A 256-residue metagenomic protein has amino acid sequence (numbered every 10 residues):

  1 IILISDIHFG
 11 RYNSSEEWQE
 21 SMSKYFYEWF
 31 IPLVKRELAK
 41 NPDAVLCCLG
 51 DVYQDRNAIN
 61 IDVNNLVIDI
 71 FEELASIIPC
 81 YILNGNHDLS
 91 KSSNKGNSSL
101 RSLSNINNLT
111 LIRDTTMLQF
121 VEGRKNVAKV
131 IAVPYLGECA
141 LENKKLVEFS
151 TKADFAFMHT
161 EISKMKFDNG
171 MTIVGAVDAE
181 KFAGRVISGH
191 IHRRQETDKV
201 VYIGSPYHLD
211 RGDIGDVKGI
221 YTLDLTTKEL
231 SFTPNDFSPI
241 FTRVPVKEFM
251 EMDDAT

Functional and structural regions predicted by a protein language model:
I1-I2: Extreme N-terminal starter segment of soluble prokaryotic enzymes
D6, G50-D51, G85-N86, H159 (+2 more regions): Active-site glycine-centered loops adjacent to acidic/histidine catalytic or metal-binding residues that shape
I7, N13-F120, A179, A183: Core catalytic region of metal-dependent phosphoesterases/phosphodiesterases, especially metallo-beta-lactamase-like
F9, Q54, I162, R193: Short active-site segment of divalent metal-dependent hydrolases/proteases that encodes the spacing between
V67, D88-V177, P206: Conserved catalytic scaffold of divalent metal-dependent phosphoesterases
L118-G123, I203-T256: Binuclear metal-dependent phosphoesterase catalytic core
K166-E229: Conserved beta-sheet core of the metallophosphoesterase superfamily
